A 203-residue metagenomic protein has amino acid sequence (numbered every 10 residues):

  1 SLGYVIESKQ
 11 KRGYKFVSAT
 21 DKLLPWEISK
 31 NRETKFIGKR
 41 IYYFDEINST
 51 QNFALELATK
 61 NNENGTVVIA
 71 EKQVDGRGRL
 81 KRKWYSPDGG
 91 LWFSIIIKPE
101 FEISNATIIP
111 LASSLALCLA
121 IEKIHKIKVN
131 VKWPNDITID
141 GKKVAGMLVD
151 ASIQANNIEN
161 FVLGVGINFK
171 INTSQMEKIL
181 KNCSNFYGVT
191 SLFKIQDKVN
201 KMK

Functional and structural regions predicted by a protein language model:
S1-E122: N-terminal lobe of the biotin/lipoate ligase/transferase fold
L2, E102-N105, L111-V129, I139-K203: Long, positively charged amphipathic alpha-helical accessory segments at protein N-termini or as interdomain linkers
R40-I41, G65-V67, L91, N130 (+2 more regions): Structural motif
D45, V131-W133: Short loop/edge segments at beta-strand edges and connector loops that shape dinucleotide/nucleotide cofactor-binding
